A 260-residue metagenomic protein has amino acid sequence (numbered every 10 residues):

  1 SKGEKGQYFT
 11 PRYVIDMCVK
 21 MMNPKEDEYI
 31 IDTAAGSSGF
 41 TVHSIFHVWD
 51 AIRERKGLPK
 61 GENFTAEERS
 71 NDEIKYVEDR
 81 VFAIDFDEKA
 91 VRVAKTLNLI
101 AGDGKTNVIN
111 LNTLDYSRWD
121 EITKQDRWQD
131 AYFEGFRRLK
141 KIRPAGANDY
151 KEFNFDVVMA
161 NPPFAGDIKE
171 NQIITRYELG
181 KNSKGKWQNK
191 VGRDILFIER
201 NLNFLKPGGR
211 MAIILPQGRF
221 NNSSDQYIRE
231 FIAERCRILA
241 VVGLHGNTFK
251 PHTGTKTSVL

Functional and structural regions predicted by a protein language model:
E4, Y8-R137, F153, V157 (+4 more regions): Conserved S-adenosyl-L-methionine
Q7, E73-K75, L99, A147-Y150 (+2 more regions): Replace "in large, NTP-powered and nucleic-acid-processing enzymes" with "in large, NTP-powered factors and other
K56-G57, F164-L196: Mobile active-site "lid"/loop adjacent to the S-adenosyl-L-methionine
A83-D87, P144-N148, F153, V157 (+2 more regions): Hydrophobic alpha-helical scaffolding
Q129-N148, V191-E199, V241: A Trp-anchored, charged/polar loop motif used as the substrate-binding/catalytic surface of acyl/ester-handling
A160: A short beta-strand submotif of the Rossmann-like class I SAM-dependent methyltransferase core that lines
K186-T248, T253-T255, V259: Conserved Class I SAM-dependent methyltransferase catalytic core
